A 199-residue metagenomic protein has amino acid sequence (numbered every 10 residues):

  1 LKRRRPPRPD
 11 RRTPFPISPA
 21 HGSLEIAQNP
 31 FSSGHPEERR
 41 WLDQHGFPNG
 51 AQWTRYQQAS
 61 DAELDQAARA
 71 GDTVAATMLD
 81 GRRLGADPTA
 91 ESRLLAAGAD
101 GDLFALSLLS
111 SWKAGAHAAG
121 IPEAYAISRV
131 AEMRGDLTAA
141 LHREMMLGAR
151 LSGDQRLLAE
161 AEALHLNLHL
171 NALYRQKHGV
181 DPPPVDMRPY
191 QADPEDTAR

Functional and structural regions predicted by a protein language model:
L1-T54: Terminal, intrinsically disordered low-complexity segments enriched in charged/polar and proline residues
W41-H45, D61, T77, S107: Alpha-helical tetratricopeptide repeat
W53-A59, G85-S92, A119-E123: Structural signature of tandem alpha-helical TPR/SEL1-like repeats, specifically the intra-repeat loop/turn
A67, A97, A131, T138 (+2 more regions): Alpha-helical solenoid scaffolds that mediate protein-protein interactions, centered on TPR/SEL1-like repeats but also
R69-V74, L79, R83-A86, G98-L109 (+3 more regions): Short helix-capping/linker turns of helical repeat alpha-solenoids
A119-T138, L158-L170: TPR/TPR-like (Sel1-like) alpha-helical repeat modules
R143-R199: Terminal, low-structured helical/coil segments at or just beyond the last alpha-helical repeat
